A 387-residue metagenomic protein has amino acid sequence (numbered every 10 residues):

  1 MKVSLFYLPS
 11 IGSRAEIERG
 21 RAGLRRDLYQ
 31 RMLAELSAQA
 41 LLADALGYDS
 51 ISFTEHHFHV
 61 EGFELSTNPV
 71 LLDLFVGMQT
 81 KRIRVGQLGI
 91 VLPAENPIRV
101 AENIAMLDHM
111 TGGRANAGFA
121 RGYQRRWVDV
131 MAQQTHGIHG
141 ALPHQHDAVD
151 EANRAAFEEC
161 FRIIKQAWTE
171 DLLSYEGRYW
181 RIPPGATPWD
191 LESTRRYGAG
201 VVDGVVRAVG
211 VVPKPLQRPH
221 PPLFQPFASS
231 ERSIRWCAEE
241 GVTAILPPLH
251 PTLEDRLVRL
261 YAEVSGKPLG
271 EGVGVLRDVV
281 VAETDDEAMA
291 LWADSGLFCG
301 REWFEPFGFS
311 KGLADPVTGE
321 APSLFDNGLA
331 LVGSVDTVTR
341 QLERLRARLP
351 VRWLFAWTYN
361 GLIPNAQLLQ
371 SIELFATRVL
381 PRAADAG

Functional and structural regions predicted by a protein language model:
M1-I83, P221: N-terminal beta1-alpha1-beta2 module of alpha/beta enzyme domains
V3-Y7, I51-F53, R84-I90, A115-F119 (+4 more regions): Hydrophobic faces of well-ordered beta-strands that scaffold small-molecule active sites in alpha/beta enzyme cores
S4-G12, I17-R21, H139-K214, T252-V351 (+1 more regions): An alpha-helical appendage that flanks or caps ligand/catalytic pockets
E18-A34, I90-I98, Q145-H146, P219-S229 (+2 more regions): Active-site mouth loops of central-metabolism enzymes
D44-A45, L74-K81, I104, D108-R114 (+3 more regions): Acidic (Asp/Glu)-rich catalytic clusters
G47, E55, V76, L107 (+7 more regions): Conserved, mostly hydrophobic/aromatic
S50-V70, V91, P248-H250, W357-Q367: Glycine-rich, proline-tolerant flexible connector loops at the mouths of alpha/beta enzymes
F227-P251: A conserved active-site cap/scaffold subdomain adjacent to cofactor or substrate pockets
